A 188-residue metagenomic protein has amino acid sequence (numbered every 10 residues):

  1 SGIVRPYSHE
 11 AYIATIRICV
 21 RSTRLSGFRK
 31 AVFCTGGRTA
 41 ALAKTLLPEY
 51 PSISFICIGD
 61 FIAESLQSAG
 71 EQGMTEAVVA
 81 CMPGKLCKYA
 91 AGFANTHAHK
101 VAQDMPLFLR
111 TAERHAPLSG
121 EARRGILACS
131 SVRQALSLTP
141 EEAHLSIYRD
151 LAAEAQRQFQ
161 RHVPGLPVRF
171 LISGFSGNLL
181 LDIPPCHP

Functional and structural regions predicted by a protein language model:
S1-A11, T15-R149, R157-F175: A structural signal for small-residue-enriched, beta-sheet-centric alpha/beta enzyme cores and oligomeric scaffold folds
L171-P188: C-terminal edge-of-domain segments
